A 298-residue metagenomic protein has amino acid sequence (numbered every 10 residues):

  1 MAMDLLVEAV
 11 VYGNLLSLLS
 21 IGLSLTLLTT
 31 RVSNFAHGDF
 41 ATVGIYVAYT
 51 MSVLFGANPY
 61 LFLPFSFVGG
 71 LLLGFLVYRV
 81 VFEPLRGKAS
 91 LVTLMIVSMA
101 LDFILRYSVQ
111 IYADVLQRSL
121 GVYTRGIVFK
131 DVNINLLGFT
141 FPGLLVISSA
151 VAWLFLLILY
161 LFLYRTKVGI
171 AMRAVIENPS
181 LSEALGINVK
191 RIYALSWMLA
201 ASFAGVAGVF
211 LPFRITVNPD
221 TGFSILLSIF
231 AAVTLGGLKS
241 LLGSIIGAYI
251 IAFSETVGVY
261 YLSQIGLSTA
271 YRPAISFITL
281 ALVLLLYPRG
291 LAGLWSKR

Functional and structural regions predicted by a protein language model:
M1-L19, V47, N58-F62, K88-V92 (+7 more regions): Membrane-interfacial amphipathic/re-entrant helices at transmembrane-helix boundaries
D4-S52, L76, V80-A89, T93 (+1 more regions): Single transmembrane alpha-helix segments in multi-pass membrane proteins
Y12, L136-V217, G222, L241-G247: Helix-loop-helix "hairpin" substructures at the membrane interface of multi-pass membrane proteins
T29-S33, L72-S119, F162-R165, F223-L242 (+2 more regions): Short loop segments and helix-boundary regions at transmembrane helix junctions of multi-pass inner-membrane proteins
I45-Y49, F67-L73, L101-S108, V151-Y160 (+4 more regions): Hydrophobic core segments of alpha-helical transmembrane domains in multi-pass membrane transport and ion-translocation
P59-F67, W197-A204, G208-V209, R214-F277: Transmembrane alpha-helical segments in multi-pass inner-membrane proteins
L85, L94-R165, Q264-P273, W295-R298: Transmembrane helix-bundle core of multi-pass membrane transporters and related energy-transducing complexes
Y112, E177-A184, N188-R191, L262-R298: Cytosolic-side transmembrane-helix boundaries in multi-pass membrane proteins
